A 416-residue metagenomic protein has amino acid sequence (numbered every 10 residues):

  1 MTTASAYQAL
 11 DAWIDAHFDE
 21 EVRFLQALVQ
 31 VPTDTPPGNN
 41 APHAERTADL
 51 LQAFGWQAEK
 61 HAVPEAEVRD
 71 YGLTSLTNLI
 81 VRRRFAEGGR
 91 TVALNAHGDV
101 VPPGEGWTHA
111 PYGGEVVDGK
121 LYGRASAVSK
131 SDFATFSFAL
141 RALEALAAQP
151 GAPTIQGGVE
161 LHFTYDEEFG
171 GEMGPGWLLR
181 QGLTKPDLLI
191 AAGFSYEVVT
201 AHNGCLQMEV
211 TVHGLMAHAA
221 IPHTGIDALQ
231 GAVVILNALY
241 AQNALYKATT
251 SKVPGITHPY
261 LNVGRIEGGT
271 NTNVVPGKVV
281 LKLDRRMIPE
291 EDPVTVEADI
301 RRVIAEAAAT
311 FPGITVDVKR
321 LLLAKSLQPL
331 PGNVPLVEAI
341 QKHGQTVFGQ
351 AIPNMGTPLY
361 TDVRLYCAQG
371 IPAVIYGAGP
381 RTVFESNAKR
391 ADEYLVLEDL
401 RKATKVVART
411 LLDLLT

Functional and structural regions predicted by a protein language model:
M1-A9, T33, D70, F194 (+2 more regions): Metal-dependent amide/peptide-bond hydrolase catalytic core, centered on the "pita-bread" metallohydrolase fold
T2-L121, A145-I155: Acidic/His- and Gly-rich active-site-bordering loop/insert found across diverse amide/peptide-bond hydrolases
E59, V92-L94, H162, L188-I190 (+2 more regions): Hydrophobic/aromatic beta-strand patches that form the interior of the parallel beta-sheet core in alpha/beta enzyme
F85-E87, G114-E115, A152-I155, R180-T184 (+3 more regions): Solvent-exposed alpha-helices and their adjacent loops that cap or buttress functional pockets in soluble metabolic
P111-A125, H213-G214, A388-K389: Glycine/charged-rich beta-loop-alpha catalytic/anionic-binding loops adjacent to active sites
L121, S129-C205, L415-T416: Acidic/histidine-rich catalytic neighborhood of metal-dependent amide-processing enzymes
